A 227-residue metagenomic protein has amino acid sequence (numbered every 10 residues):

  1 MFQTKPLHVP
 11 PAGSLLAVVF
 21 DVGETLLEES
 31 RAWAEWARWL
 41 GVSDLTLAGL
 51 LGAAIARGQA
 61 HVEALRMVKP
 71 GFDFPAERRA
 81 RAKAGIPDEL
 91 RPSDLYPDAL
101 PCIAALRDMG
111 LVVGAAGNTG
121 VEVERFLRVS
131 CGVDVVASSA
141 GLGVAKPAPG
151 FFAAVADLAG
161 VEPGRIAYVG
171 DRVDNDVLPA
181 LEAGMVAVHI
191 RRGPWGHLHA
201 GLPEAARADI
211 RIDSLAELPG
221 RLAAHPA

Functional and structural regions predicted by a protein language model:
M1-V19, P75, L100-A227: Asp-based, Mg2+/Mn2+-dependent phosphohydrolase catalytic module
F2-P101, A105, M109, V121: N-terminal helical cap/lid subdomain that shapes the substrate entry/recognition surface in HAD-like hydrolases
